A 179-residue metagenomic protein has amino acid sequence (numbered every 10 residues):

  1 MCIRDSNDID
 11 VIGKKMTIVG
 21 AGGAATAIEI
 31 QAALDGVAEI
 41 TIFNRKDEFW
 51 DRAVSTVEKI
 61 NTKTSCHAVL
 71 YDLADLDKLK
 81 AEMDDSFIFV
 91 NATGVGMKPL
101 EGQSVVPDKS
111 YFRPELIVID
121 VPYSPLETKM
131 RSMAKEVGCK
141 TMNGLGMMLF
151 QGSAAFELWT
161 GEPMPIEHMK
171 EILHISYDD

Functional and structural regions predicted by a protein language model:
M1-S6: Conserved small/polar residues in nucleotide/adenosyl-binding loops
N7-I9, G13, I117, V121-D179: Adenosine-phosphate binding glycine-rich loop
I12-K80, D84: Glycine-rich phosphate/diphosphate-binding loop of Rossmann-like nucleotide-binding domains
K15-M16, N44, L73, G102 (+2 more regions): Proline- and acidic/polar-enriched loop/turn elements at helix boundaries
G22-A25, G96-K98, G146, P163: Gly/Ser/Thr-rich beta-alpha loop segments that engage phosphate groups in nucleotides
W50-V54, L100, Q151-A154: Short, charged, surface-exposed secondary-structure boundary motifs
C66-D75, G96, I166-D179: Short, basic, helix/turn surface patches
H67-T141: Rossmann-like adenosine-cofactor binding region
